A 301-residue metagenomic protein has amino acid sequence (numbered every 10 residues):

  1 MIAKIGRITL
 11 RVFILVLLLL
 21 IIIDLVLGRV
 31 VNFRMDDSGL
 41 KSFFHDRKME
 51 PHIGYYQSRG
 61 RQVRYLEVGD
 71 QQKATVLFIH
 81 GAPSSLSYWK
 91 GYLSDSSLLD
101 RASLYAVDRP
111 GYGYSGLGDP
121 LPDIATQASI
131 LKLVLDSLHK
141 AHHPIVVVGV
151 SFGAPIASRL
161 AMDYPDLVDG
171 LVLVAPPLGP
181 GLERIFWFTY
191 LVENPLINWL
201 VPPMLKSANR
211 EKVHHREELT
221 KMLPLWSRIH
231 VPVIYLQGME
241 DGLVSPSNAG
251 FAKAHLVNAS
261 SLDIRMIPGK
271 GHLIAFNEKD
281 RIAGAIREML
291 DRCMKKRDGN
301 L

Functional and structural regions predicted by a protein language model:
I8-Y55: An N-terminal hydrophobic leader/cap segment in hydrolases
Q71-Y114: Conserved HGGG/HGGXW glycine-rich cap/lid loop of the alpha/beta-hydrolase fold
A106-I145: Active-site loop/oxyanion-hole signature of alpha/beta-hydrolase fold enzymes
P155-S158, M162, L171-I197: Flexible "cap/lid" loop of the alpha/beta hydrolase fold
I229, Y235-Q237: Short beta-strand/loop motif that positions the catalytic acidic residue of the alpha/beta-hydrolase fold
E240-V244, H272-L273: Acidic catalytic loop of the alpha/beta-hydrolase fold
S245-H255: Short alpha-helix in the alpha/beta-hydrolase fold that links the catalytic acid
K270-K279: Catalytic histidine-centered segment of alpha/beta-hydrolase-like enzymes
